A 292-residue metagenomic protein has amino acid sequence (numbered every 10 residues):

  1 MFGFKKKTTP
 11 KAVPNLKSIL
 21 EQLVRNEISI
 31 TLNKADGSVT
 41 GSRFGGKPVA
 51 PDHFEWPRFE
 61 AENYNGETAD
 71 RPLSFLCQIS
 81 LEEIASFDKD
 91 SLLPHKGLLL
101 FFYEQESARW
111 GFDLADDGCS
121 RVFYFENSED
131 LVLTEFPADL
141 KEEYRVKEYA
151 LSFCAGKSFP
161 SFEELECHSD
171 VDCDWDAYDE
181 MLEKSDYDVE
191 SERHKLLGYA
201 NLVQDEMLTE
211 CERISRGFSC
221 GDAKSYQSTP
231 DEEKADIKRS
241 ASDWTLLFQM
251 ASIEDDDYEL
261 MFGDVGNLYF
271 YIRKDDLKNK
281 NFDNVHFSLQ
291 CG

Functional and structural regions predicted by a protein language model:
F2-G292: Preference for intrinsically disordered or flexible, low-complexity segments and adjacent hinge/connector residues
